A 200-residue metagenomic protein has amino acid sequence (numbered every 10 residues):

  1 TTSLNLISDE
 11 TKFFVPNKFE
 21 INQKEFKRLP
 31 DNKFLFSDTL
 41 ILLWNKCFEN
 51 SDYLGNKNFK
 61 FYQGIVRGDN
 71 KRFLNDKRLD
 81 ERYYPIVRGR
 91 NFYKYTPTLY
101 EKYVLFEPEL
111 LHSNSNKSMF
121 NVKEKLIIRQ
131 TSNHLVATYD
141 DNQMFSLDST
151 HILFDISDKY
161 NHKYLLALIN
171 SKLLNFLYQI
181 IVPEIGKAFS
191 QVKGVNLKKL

Functional and structural regions predicted by a protein language model:
T1-Y53: Flexible, glycine-/basic-rich loop-and-beta segments that form/coincide with the SAM-dependent methyltransferase
L35-K199: Polybasic, glycine- and aromatic-enriched phosphate-binding surface used to engage nucleic acids
